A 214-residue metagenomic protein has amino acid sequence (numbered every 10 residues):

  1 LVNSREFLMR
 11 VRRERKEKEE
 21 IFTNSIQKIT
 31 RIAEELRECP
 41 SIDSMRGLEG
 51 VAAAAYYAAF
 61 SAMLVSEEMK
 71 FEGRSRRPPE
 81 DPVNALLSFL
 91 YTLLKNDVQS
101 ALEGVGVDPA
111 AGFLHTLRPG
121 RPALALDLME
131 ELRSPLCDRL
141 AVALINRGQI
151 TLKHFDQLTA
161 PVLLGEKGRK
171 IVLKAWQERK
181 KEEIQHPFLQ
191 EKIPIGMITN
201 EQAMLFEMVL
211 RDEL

Functional and structural regions predicted by a protein language model:
L1-L214: Active-site helix-to-loop segments that bind/position phosphate- or nucleotide-bearing substrates and donors across
